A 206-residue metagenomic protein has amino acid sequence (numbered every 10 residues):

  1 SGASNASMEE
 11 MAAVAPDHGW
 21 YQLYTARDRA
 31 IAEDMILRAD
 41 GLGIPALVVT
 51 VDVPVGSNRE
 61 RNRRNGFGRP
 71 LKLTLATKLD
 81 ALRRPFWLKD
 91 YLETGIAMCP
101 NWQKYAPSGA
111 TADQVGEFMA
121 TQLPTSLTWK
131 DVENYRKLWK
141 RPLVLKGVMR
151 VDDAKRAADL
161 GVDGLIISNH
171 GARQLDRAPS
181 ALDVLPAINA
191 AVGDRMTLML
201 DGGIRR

Functional and structural regions predicted by a protein language model:
S1-D159, G171-Q174, D183-P186: Active-site entrance/lid segments in N-terminal catalytic domains of soluble metabolic enzymes
L42, S168, A191, R195: Change "in soluble alpha/beta enzymes" to "in soluble alpha/beta proteins
G147, N169-H170, P179, L200-G202: Active-site proximal loops enriched in glycine and acidic residues that flank catalytic Cys/His/Asp and coordinate
D153, S180, R205: Residue-level recognition of oxygen-bearing side chains
R156-A157, Q174-R177, M196-D201: Extended hydrophobic-aromatic, low-complexity segments
V162-G164, N169: Glycine- and Gly-Pro-enriched alpha-helical subdomains that act as flexible, kink-prone "lid/hinge" or packing modules
G164, R177-A187, V192-G193: Second-shell residues forming the walls of enzyme active-site clefts
I188-A191, R195-R206: Hydrophobic alpha-helical bundle architecture
